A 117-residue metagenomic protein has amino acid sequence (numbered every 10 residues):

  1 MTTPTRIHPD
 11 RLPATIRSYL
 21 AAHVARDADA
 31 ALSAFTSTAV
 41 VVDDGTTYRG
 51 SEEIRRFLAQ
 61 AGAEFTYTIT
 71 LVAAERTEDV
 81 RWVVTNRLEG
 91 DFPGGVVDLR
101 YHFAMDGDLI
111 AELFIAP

Functional and structural regions predicted by a protein language model:
M1-A25, D29, S33: Short, low-complexity N-terminal intrinsically disordered segments enriched in polar/charged residues
T2-P4, R56, G62-P117: A beta-strand edge to alpha-helix "cap/lid" segment located at domain peripheries
R11-L12, A34, T38-V41, W82-V84: General secondary-structure edge motif
P13, R17, E52-R55, A59 (+1 more regions): Generic alpha-helical structural signal
D29-L32, S37-A74: A solvent-exposed, acidic/Ser-Thr-rich amphipathic alpha-helical stretch
